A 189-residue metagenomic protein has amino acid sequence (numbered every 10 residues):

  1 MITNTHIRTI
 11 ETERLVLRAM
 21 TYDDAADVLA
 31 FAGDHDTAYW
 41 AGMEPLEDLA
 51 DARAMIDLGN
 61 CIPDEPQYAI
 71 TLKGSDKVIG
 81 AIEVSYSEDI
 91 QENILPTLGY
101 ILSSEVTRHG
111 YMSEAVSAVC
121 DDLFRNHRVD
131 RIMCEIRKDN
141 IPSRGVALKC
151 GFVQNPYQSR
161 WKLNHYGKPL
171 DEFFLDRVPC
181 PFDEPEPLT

Functional and structural regions predicted by a protein language model:
M1-A38, Q67, T71-T189: Acyl-donor (CoA/ACP) binding surface of acyl/acetyltransferases
D36-L58, P66: Conserved GNAT-fold acetyl-CoA-binding loop/helix
